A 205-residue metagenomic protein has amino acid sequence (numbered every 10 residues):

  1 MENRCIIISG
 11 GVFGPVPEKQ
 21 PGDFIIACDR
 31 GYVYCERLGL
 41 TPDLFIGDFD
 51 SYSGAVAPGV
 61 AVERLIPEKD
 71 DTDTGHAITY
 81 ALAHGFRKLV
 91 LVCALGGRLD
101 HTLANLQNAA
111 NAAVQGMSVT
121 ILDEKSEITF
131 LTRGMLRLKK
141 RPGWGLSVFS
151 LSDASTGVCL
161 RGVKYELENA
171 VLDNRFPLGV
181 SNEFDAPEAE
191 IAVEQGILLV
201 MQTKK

Functional and structural regions predicted by a protein language model:
M1-V56: N-terminal beta-strand-loop-alpha-helix module at the start of alpha/beta ligand-binding or catalytic domains
I8-V12, L95, Q202-K204: Structural motif
V62-G85: Short phosphate-binding loop-to-helix
E63, L89-A94: Short glycine-rich or small-residue beta-strand-to-loop segments that form or flank ligand, phosphate, metal/Fe-S
D100-A110: Short Gly/Thr/Asp-enriched flexible loops that form oxyanion-binding sites at enzyme active sites
A113-I128: Short, acidic/small-residue loops that bind anionic groups at enzyme active sites
S126, L131-K205: Long, charged alpha-helical interface segments
